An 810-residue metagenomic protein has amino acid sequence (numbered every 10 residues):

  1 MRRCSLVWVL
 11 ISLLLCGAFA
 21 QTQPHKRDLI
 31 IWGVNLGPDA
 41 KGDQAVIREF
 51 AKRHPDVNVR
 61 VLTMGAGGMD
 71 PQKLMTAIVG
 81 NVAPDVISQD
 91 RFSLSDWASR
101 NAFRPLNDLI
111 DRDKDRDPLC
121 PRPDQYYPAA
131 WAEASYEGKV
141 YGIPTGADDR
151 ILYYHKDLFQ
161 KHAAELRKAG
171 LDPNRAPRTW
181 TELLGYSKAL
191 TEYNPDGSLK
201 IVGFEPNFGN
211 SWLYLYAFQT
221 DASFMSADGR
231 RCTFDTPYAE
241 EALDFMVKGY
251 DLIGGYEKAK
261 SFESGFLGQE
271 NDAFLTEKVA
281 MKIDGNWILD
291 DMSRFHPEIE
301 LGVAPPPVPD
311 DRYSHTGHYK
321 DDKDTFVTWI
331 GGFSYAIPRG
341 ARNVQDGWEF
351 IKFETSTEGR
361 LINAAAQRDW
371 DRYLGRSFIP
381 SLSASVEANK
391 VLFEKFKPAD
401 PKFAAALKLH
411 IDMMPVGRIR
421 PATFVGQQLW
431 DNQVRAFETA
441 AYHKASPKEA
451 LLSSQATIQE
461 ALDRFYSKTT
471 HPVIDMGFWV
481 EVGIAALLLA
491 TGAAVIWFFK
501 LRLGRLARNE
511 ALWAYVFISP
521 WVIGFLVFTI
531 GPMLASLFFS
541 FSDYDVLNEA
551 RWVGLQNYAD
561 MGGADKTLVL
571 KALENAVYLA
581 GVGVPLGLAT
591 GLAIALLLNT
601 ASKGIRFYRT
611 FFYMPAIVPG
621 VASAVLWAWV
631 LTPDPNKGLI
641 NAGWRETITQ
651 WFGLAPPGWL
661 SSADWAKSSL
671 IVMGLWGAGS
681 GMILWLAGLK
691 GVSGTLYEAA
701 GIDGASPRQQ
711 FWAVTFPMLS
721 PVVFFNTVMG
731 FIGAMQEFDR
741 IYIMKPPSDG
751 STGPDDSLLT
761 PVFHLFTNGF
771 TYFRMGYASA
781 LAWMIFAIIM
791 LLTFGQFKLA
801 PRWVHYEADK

Functional and structural regions predicted by a protein language model:
E49-Y126, K161-H162, L166-R167, D272-A273 (+3 more regions): Extracytoplasmic "Venus flytrap"/periplasmic binding protein-like
R91-I151, Y216-A217, G302-A304, R312-K320: Hinge/lid segment of periplasmic solute-binding proteins
N107-Y126, R175-A176, A222-L243, R294-F295 (+1 more regions): Short, solvent-exposed loop/beta-turn-alpha elements that line the ligand-binding surface or hinge of extracytoplasmic
Y136-G146, R150, W180-C232: Extracytoplasmic/periplasmic solute-binding protein
E182-A189, D228-S264, P306-D311: Glycine-centered hinge/linker elements that transmit conformational signals in sensory and ligand-binding systems
I288-E298, P309-D431: C-terminal lobe and pocket-closing loops of periplasmic/extracytoplasmic Venus-flytrap solute-binding proteins
A404-A490: Conserved C-terminal helix/tail region of periplasmic/extracytoplasmic solute-binding proteins
W513-K810: A structural signal for multi-pass alpha-helical bundles of membrane permease subunits that mediate small-molecule
